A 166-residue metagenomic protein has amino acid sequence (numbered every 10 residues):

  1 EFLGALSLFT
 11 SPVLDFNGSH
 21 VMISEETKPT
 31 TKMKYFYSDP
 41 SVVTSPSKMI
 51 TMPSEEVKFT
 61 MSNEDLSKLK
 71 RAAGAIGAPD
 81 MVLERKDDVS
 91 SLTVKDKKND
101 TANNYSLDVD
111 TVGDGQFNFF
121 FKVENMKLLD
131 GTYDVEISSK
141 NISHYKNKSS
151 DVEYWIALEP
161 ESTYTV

Functional and structural regions predicted by a protein language model:
E1-F36, S54-V166: DNA polymerase processivity clamps
K34-T44: A glycine-rich, hydrophobic loop/mini-helix early in the fold
V42-E55: Long, charge-dense
